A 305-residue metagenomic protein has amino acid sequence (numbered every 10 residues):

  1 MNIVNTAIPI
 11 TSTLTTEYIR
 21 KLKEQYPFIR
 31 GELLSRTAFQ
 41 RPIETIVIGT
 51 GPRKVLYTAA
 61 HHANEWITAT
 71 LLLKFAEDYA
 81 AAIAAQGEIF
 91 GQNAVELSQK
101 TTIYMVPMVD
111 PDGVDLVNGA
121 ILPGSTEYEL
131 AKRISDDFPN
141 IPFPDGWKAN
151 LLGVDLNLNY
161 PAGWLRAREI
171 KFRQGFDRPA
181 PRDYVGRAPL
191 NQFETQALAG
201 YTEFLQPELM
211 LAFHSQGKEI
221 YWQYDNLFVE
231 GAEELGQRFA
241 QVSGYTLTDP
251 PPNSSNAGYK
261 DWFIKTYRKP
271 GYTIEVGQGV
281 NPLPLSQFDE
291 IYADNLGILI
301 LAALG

Functional and structural regions predicted by a protein language model:
M1-I43: Short glycine- and acidic-rich boundary segments immediately preceding or forming the N-terminal edge of structured
G31-S35, A85-A94, L247-P252: Surface-exposed patches in mature extracellular/periplasmic domains of secreted proteins
E44-R53, A60: Short beta-strand-to-loop junctions in surface cap/lid or active-site-entrance loops
P52, I67, K74-A76, A80-Y221 (+1 more regions): Active-site/substrate-binding loop(s) of hydrolase catalytic cores
K54-L56, Y272: Conserved beta-strand elements of the Class I
A63-A69: Di-metal (Zn2+ and/or Mg2+/Mn2+) metal-binding site signature of metallo-dependent hydrolases with the MBL/beta-CASP
G163-G305: Metallocarboxypeptidase
